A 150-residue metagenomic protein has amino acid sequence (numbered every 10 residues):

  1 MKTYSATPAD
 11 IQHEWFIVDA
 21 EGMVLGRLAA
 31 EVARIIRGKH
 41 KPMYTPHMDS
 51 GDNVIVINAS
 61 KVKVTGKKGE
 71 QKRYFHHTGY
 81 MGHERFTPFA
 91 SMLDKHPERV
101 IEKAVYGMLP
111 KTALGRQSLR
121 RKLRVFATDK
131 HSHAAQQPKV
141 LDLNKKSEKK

Functional and structural regions predicted by a protein language model:
M1-Y106, P110-L114, A134-K150: Ribosome large-subunit tunnel/peptidyl-transferase-proximal elements
L109-F126: C-terminal structural segments of small proteins and small subunits
T128-S132: Short acidic/polar capping segments at secondary-structure boundaries
